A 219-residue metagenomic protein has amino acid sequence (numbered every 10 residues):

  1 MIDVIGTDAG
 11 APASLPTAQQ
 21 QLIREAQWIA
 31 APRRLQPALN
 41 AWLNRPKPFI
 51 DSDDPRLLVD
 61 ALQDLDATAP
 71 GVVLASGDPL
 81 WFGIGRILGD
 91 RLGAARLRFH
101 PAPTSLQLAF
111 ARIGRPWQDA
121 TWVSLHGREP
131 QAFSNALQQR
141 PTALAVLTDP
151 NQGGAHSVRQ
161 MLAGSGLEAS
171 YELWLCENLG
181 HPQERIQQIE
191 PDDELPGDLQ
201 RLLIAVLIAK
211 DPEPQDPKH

Functional and structural regions predicted by a protein language model:
M1-H100, Q107-L108: Class I S-adenosyl-L-methionine
I2-V4, A18, P70-G71, P141-H219: A contiguous loop/helix-start segment that scaffolds small-molecule binding in enzyme catalytic cores
T7-P12, D53-L62, H126-F133, R185-E194: A short, well-structured beta->alpha microelement
A11, G77-T142, P196-G197: Class I SAM-dependent methyltransferase SAM-binding "motif I" and its flanking Rossmann-like core
A13, T17-Q20, A61-D64, I113 (+3 more regions): Short, flexible, glycine/charge-rich loop motifs used to bind or transfer phosphoryl groups or to couple energy/partner
Q36-A38, T104-L108, E129-P130, G153-G154 (+1 more regions): Short gly/pro/ser/thr-enriched loop/turn and capping motifs at secondary-structure boundaries
W42, G85, F110-A111, F133-N135 (+2 more regions): Short, well-ordered secondary-structure micro-motifs
P48-F49, R115-Q118, P191-D193: Short, hinge-like loop/turn segments at secondary-structure boundaries
